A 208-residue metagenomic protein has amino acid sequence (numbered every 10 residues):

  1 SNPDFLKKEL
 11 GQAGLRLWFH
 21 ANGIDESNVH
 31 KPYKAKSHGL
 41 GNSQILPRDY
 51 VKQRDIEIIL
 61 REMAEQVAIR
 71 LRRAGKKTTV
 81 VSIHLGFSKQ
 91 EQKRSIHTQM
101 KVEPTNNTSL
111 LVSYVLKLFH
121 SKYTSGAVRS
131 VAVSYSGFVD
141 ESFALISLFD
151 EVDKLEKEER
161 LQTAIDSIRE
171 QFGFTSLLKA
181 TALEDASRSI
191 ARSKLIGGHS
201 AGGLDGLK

Functional and structural regions predicted by a protein language model:
S1-G126: DNA-contacting surface of Y-family translesion DNA polymerases
H97, K101-K208: Acidic, metal-coordinating catalytic segment for phosphate/diphosphate chemistry, firing primarily on the Nudix
